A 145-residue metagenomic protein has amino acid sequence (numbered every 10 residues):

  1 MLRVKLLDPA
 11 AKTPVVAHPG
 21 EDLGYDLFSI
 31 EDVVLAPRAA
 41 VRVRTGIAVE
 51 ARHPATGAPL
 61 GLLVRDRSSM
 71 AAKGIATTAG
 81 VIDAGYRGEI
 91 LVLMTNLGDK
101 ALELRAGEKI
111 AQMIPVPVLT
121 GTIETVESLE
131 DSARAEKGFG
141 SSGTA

Functional and structural regions predicted by a protein language model:
M1-A145: DUTPase catalytic domain/fold
